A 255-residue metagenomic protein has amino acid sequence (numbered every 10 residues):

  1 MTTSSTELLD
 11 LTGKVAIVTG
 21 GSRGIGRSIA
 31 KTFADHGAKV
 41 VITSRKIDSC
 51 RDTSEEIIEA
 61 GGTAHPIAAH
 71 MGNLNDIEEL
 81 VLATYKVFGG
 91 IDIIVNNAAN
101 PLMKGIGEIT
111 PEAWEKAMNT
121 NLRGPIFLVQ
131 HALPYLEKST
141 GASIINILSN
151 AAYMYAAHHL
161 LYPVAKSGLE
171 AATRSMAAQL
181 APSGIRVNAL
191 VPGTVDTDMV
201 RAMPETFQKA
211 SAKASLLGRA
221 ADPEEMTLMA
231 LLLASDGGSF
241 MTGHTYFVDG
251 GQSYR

Functional and structural regions predicted by a protein language model:
T2-E7, M154, L231, T242-R255: Short C-terminal tail/terminal secondary-structure segment of NAD(P)H-dependent dehydrogenase/reductase domains
V15, S22-R23: Conserved glycine-rich cofactor-binding loop
V95, A181, R186, M241-G243: Short, small/polar-rich loop/turn modules that mediate ligand/substrate recognition or access, typified
G105-I106, A113-M118, V200, F207 (+1 more regions): Substrate-binding pocket helix/loop in short-chain dehydrogenase/reductase
V129, A165, T173: Active-site helix of classical SDR
P134, A178-P182, S239: Alpha-helical segment proximal to the catalytic Tyr-Lys
A189, S211-M241, G250: C-terminal helical subdomain
